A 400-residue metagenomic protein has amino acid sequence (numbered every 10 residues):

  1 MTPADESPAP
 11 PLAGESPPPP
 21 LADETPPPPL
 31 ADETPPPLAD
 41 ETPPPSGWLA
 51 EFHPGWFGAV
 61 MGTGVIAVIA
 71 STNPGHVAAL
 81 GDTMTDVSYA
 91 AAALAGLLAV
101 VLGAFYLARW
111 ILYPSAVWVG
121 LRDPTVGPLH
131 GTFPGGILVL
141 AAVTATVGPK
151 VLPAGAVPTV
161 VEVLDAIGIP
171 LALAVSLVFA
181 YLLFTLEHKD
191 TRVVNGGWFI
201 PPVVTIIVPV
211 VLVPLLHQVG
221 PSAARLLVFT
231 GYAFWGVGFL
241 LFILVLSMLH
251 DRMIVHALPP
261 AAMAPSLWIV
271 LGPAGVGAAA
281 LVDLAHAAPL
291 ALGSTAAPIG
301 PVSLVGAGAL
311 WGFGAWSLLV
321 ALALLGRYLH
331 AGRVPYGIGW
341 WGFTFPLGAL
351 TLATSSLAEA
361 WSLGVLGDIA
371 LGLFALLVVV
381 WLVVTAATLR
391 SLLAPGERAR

Functional and structural regions predicted by a protein language model:
S7-A39: Long, intrinsically disordered low-complexity tandem-repeat segments
E41-T72, S88, A92, P114-A142 (+8 more regions): Juxtamembrane helix-loop boundaries in multi-pass membrane proteins
H76-D82, Q218-V228, A288-I299, Y328-G332 (+1 more regions): Extracellular/periplasmic helix-loop-helix junctions in multi-pass membrane proteins
A99-Y113, P170-A180, F242-L249, W316-L325: Membrane-water interface of transmembrane alpha-helices
A142-L183: A generic, well-ordered mixed alpha/beta core segment in the N-terminal half of proteins
I167, W198-A321: Generic multipass alpha-helical transmembrane bundles of integral membrane proteins
A297-E359, G367: Extended, compositionally biased non-globular segments
L310-G312, G367-V383: Small-residue-rich transmembrane alpha-helices that serve as helix-helix interface/gating elements in multipass
